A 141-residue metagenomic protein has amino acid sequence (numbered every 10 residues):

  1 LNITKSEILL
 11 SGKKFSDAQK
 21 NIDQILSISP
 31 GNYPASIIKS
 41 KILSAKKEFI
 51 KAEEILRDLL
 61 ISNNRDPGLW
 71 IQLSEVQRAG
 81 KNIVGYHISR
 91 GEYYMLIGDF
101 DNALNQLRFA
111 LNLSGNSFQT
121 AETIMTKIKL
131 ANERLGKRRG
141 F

Functional and structural regions predicted by a protein language model:
G12, K46, A79-G80, I97 (+1 more regions): Structural motif corresponding to the intra-repeat A-B loop/turn of tetratricopeptide repeats
F15, F49, I83-V84, F100: TPR-repeat structural position
I25, D58-L59, Y93, A110: Canonical positions in the second alpha-helix
Y93-F141: Terminal, low-structured helical/coil segments at or just beyond the last alpha-helical repeat
